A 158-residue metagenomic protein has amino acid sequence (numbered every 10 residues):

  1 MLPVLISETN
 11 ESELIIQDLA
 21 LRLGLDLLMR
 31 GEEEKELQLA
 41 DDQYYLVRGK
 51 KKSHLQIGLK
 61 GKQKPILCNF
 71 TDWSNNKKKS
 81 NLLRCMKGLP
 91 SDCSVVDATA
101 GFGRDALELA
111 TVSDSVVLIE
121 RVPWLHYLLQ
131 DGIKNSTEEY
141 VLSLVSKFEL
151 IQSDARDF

Functional and structural regions predicted by a protein language model:
M1-L2, D114-V116: Short, surface-exposed connector motifs at secondary-structure boundaries
M1-S94: S-adenosyl-L-methionine
N10, G101-R104, W124: Gly/Ser/Thr-rich loops at beta-strand to alpha-helix junctions that form or flank small-molecule/cofactor-binding
A20-L23, L109, I133: Hydrophobic alpha-helical packing residues
S94, D114-S115, K147: Residues at the starts of beta-strands that form the adenosine-phosphate
A98: Conserved beta-strand/loop positions that form the S-adenosyl-L-methionine
F102-D114: Conserved SAM-binding loop of SAM-dependent methyltransferases across substrates and taxa, primarily the Class I
I119-F158: S-adenosyl-L-methionine
